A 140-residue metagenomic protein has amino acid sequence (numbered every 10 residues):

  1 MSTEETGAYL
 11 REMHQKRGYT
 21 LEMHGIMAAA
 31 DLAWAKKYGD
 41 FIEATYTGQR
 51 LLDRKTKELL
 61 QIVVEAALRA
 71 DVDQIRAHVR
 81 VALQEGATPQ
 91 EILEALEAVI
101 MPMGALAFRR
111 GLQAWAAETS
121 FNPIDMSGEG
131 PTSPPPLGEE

Functional and structural regions predicted by a protein language model:
M1-T56, F108-E140: Acidic, glycine/proline-rich low-complexity segments that act as flexible tails and inter-domain linkers
A33-D40, R69-I75, M103: Short acidic alpha-helix initiation/capping motifs at coil-to-helix transition points, especially at protein N-termini
K57-E65, L96: Short, structured motif recognition centered on aromatic/hydrophobic residues
A66-L68, P136: A generic structural signal for short
L68-L93: Mid-chain, well-packed structural core segment of small domains
R80, E97, Q113-A116: A broadly conserved amphipathic alpha-helix scaffold signal in soluble, globular proteins
A95-V99, G130-S133: Short linear loop/turn motifs
A98, M103-L106: Substrate/cofactor-recognition hotspot
